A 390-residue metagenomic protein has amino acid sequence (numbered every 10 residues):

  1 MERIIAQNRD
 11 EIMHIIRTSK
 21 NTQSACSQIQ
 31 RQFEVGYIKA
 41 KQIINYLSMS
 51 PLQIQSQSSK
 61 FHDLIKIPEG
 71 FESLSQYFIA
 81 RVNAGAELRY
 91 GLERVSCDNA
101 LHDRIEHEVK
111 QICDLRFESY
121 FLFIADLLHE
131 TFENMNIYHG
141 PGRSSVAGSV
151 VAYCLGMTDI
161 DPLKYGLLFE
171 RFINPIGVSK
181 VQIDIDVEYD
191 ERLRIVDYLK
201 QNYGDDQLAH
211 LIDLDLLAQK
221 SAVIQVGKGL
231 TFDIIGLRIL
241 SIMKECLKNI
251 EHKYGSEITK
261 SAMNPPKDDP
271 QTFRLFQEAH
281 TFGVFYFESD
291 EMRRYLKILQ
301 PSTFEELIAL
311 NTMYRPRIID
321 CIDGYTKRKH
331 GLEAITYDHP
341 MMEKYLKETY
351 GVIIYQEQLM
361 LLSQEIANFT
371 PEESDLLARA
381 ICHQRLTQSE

Functional and structural regions predicted by a protein language model:
E2-S56: Terminal-proximal interaction/regulatory segments of ATP-powered molecular machines
A6, E118-L122, Y189-D190: Conserved phosphate-coordination/catalytic loops
E11-H14, F123-L127, R194-I195: Well-ordered alpha-helical segments embedded in enzymatic catalytic cores
I15, S119-L122, A218, I354: Aromatic- and histidine-enriched alpha-helix N-cap/loop-to-helix transition segments that scaffold the rims
T22, Y37-K41, F121, H139-R143 (+2 more regions): Alpha-helix N-cap/helix-initiation sites
Q55-E87, V109, L127-T131, I137-G142 (+1 more regions): Mg2+-dependent phosphoryl-transfer active-site scaffold
D98-P141: Helix-rich "cap/lid" substructures immediately adjacent to catalytic or cofactor-binding pockets
